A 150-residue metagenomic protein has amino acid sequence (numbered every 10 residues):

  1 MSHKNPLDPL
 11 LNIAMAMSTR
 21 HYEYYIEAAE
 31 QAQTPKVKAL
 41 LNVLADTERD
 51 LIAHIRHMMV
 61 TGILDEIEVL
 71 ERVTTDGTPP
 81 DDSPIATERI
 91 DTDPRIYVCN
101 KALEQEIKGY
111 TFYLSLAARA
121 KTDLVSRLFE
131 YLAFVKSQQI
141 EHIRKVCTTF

Functional and structural regions predicted by a protein language model:
M1-L11, S83-I96, T148-F150: Membrane-interacting alpha-helical segments
H3-A32, I96-R119: Alpha-helical bundle segments that constitute or directly flank the non-heme di-iron/ferroxidase center
A14-Y25, L44-M59, E106-G109, L132-I143: Alpha-helical transition-metal enzyme core signature, strongest for iron centers
K38-L44, S126-Y131: Short, charged, amphipathic alpha-helical segments
I55, M59-G62, E66, A117 (+1 more regions): Leucine-rich amphipathic alpha-helices with coiled-coil/heptad-repeat character
V60-D93: Carboxylate-rich helix-loop segments that flank metal/cofactor sites and access channels in metalloenzymes
G109-F150: Preference for long, well-ordered alpha-helical segments
